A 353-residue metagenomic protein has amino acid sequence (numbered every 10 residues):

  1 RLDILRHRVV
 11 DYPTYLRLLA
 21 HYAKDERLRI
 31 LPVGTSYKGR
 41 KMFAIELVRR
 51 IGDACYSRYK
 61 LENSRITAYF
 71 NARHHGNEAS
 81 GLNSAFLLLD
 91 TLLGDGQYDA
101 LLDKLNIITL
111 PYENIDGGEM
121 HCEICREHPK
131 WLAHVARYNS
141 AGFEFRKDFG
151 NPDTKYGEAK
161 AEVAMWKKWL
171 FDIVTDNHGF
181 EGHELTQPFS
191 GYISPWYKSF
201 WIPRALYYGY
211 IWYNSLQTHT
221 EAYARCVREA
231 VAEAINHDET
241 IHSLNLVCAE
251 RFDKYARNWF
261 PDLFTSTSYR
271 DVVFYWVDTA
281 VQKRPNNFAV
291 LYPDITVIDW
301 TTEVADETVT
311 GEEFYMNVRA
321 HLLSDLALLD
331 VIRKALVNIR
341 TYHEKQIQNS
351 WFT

Functional and structural regions predicted by a protein language model:
R1-L31: Low-complexity, highly charged intrinsically disordered N-terminal segments that act as targeting/localization
R1-L5, E158-I173, H183-T353: C-terminal accessory segments enriched in acidic
L2-R8, H74-H75, R146-G150, T310: Second-shell loop/turn segments in exported
K38-L47: A short loop-to-beta-strand scaffold at the N-terminal edge of the catalytic core in hydrolase folds
C55: Phosphate-centric recognition/catalysis
E62-T67, A79-T220: Active-site/substrate-binding loop(s) of hydrolase catalytic cores
T67-R73: Short glycine-rich or small-residue beta-strand-to-loop segments that form or flank ligand, phosphate, metal/Fe-S
H74, E113, G179, V304-V309: Active-site metal-binding loops of divalent metal-dependent hydrolases
